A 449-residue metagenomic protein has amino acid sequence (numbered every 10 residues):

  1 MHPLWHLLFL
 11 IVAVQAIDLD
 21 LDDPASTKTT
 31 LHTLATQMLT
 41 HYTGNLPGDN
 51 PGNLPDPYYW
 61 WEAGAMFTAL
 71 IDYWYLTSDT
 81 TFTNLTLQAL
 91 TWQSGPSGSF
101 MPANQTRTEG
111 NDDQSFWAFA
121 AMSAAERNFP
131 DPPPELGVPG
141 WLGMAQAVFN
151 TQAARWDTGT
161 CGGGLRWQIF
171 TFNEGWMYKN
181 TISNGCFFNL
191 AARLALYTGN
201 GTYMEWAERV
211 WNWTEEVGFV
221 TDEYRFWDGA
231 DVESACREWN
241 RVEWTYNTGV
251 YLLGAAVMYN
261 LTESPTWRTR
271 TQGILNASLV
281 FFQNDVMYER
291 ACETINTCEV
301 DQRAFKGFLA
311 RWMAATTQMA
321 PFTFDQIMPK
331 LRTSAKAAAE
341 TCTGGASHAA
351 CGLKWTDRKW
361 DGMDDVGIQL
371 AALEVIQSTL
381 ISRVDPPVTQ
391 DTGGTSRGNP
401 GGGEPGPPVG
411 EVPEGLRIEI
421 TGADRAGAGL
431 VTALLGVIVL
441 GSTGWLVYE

Functional and structural regions predicted by a protein language model:
H2-A16: Cleavable N-terminal signal peptides of Sec/SRP-targeted secreted and luminal proteins
L19-D112, F116, A124, P134 (+3 more regions): CBM-like carbohydrate-recognition segments
D79-T86, A145, Y203-A207, S264-T271: Solenoid-repeat scaffolds in large eukaryotic assemblies
L87-Q88, W92-L190: Extended ligand-binding groove/face enriched in aromatic
P134-V138, F172-E174, Y203-M204, V220-V242 (+3 more regions): Juxtamembrane/interface segments of multi-pass membrane proteins
I182-T198, T202-M258, T271, L275-S278: Active-site cradle of extracellular carbohydrate-active enzymes
